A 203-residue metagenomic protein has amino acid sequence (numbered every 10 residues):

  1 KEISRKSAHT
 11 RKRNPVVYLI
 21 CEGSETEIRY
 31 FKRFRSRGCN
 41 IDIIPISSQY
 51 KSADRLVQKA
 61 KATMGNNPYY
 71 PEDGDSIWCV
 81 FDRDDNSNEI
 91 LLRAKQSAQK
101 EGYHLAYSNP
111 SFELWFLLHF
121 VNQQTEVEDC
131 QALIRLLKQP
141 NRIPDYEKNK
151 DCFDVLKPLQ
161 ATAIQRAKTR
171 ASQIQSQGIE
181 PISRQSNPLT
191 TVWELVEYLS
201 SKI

Functional and structural regions predicted by a protein language model:
K1-Y18, I28, K32-S47, N66-W78 (+1 more regions): C-terminal accessory helical subdomains adjacent to catalytic cores in phosphodiester- and nucleotide-handling enzymes
E22-S24: Helix N-cap/beta->alpha junction signal
S52-L56, W115-L118: Short, charged, surface-exposed secondary-structure boundary motifs
V57-N66: Glycine-rich, highly charged phosphate/nucleotide-binding loops
